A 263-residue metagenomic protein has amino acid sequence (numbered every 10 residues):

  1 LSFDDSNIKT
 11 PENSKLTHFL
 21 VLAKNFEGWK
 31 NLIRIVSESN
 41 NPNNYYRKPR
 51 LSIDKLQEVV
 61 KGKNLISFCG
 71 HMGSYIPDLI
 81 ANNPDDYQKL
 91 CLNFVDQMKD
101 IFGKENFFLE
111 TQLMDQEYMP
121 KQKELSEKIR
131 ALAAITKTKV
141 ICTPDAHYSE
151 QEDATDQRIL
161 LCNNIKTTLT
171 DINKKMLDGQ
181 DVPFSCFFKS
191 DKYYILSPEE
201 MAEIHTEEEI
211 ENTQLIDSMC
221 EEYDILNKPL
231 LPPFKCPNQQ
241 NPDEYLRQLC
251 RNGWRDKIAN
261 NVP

Functional and structural regions predicted by a protein language model:
L1-P263: Phosphodiester-processing cores and adjacent nucleic acid-binding clamps
